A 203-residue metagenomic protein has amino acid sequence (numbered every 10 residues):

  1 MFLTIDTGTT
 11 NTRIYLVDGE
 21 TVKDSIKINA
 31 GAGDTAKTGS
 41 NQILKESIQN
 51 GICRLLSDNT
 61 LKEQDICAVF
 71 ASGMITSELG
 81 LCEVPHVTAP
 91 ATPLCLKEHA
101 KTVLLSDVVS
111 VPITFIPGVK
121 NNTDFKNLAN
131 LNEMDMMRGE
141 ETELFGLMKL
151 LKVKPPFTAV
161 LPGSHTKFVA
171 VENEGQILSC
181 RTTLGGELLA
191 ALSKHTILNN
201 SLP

Functional and structural regions predicted by a protein language model:
F2-D6, I66-F70, F157-L161: Short glycine-aspartate micro-motif
F2-I43: Short glycine-rich, Thr/Ser-proximal phosphate-binding strand/loop in the N-terminal lobe of ATP-dependent enzymes
I5-N11, M74, V160-H165, G185: A short acidic Gly-Thr/Ser loop motif
G19-K23, E83-C95, N173-I177: A glycine- and small-aliphatic-rich helix-loop capping segment at beta-alpha/alpha-beta transitions that lines
S25, I113-F115, A159, I177: Conserved beta-strand scaffold positions in the cores of enzyme catalytic domains, especially in NTP/NDP-utilizing
G33-G39, K120-P203: Glycine-rich phosphate-binding loop plus the immediately following alpha-helix
L44-N59: Short, well-ordered amphipathic alpha-helical segments that serve as non-catalytic structural scaffolds within diverse
D58-M134: Short beta-strand-loop/turn "lid" adjacent to the catalytic site in phosphate-handling enzymes
